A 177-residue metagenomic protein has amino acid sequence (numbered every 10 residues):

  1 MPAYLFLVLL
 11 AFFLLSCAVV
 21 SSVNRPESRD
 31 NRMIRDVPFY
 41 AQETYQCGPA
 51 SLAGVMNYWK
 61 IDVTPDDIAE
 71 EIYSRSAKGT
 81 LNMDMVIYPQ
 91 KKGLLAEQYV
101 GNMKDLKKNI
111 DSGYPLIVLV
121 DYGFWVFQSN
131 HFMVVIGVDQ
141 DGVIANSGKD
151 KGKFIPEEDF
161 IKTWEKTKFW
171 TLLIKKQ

Functional and structural regions predicted by a protein language model:
M1-L5: Positively charged n-region of N-terminal signal peptides that target proteins for export
F6-S16: Bacterial N-terminal signal peptides
L14-K78, N82, M103, Y122-W125 (+1 more regions): Active-site-adjacent structural segments surrounding the nucleophilic cysteine of cysteine proteases and isopeptidases
A18-V23, P115, I136-Q177: Noncatalytic regulatory segments and standalone regulatory/sensor domains
E70, S76-G113: Mid-length scaffold segments of soluble, non-membrane domains
V118-G123, A145: Short beta-strand segments that buttress and anchor functional surface loops
Q128-F132: Short, surface-exposed coil-to-beta transition loops
